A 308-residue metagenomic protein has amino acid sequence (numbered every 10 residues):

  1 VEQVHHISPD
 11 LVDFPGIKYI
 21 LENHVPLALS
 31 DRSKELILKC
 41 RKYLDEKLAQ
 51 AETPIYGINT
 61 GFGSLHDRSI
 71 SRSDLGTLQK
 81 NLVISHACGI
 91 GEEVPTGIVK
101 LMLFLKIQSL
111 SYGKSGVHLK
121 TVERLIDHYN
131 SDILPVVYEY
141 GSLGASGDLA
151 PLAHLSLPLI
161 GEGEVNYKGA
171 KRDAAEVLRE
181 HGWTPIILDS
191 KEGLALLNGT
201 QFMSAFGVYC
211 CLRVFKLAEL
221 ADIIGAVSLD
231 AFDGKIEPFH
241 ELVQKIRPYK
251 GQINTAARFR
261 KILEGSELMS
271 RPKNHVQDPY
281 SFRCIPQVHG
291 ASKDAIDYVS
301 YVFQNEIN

Functional and structural regions predicted by a protein language model:
V1-E52: N- or domain-start disorder-to-order transition segments that initiate the globular core
L11, P15-Y19, N23, R68-I98 (+4 more regions): Glycine-/small-residue-rich beta-strand-loop submotif within the FAD-binding core of flavoenzymes
I17, L82, H86, I98 (+4 more regions): Short alpha-helical scaffolding segments that buttress acidic/His motifs in well-ordered protein cores
Y56-I70, D74-L78, S85-L110, Y138-I160 (+2 more regions): FAD-binding core of FAD-dependent oxidoreductases, characterized by glycine-rich FAD pyrophosphate-binding loops
E93, G113-V117, E219, A291-V302: Alpha/propeptide regions of enzymes that mature by internal proteolysis
K114-Y140: FAD-binding glycine-rich core of flavoenzymes that anchor FAD
P151-R260, E264: Mobile "lid/hinge" segments at catalytic clefts and subdomain interfaces of large enzymes
L229-N308: Accessory "access/gating" subregions that flank catalytic or transport cores
